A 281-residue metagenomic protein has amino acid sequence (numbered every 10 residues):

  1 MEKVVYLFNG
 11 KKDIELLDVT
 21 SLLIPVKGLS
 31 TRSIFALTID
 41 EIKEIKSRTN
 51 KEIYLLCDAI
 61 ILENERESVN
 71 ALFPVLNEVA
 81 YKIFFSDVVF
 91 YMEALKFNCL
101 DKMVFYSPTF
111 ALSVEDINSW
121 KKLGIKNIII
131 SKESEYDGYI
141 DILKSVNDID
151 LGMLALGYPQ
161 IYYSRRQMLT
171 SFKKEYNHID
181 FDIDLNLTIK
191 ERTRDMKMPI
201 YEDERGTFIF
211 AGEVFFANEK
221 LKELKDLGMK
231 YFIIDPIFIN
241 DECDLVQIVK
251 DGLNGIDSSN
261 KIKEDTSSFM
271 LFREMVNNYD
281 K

Functional and structural regions predicted by a protein language model:
M1-S119, I129-K281: Active-site pocket-lining/capping segments in soluble small-molecule metabolic enzymes
K122: Residues lining hydrophobic/aromatic ligand-binding pockets adjacent to catalytic sites
